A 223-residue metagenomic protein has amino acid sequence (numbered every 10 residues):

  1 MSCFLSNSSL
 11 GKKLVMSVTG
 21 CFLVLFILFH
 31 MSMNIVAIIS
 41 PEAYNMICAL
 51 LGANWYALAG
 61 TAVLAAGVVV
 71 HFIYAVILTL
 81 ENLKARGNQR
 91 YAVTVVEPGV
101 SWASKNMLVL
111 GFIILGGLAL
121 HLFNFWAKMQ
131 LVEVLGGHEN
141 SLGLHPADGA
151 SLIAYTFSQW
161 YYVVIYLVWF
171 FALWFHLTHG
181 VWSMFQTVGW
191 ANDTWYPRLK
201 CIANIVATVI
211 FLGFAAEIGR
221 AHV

Functional and structural regions predicted by a protein language model:
M1-R220: Membrane-embedded alpha-helical bundles that constitute the cytochrome b-like, heme-associated redox core of multi-pass
